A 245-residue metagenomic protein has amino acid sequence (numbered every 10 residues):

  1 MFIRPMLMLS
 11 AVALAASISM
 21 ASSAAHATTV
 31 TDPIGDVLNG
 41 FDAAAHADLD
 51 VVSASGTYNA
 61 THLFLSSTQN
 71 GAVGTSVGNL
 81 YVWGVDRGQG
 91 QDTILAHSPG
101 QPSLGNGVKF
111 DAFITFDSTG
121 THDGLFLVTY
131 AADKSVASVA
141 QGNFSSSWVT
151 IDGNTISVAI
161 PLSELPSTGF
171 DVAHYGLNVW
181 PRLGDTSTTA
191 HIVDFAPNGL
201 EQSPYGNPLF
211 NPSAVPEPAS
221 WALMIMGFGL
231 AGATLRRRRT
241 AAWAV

Functional and structural regions predicted by a protein language model:
M1-R4, W243-V245: N-terminal secretory signal peptides that target proteins for export/translocation
F2-T28, L209-L230: Short, threonine-centered small-residue motifs that mark membrane-proximal processing/anchoring sites and TM-junction
A25-F41: Boundary/junction segments of secreted and surface-exposed precursor proteins
T29, D42-H122: Surface-exposed, glycine/proline- and aromatic-rich loop segments on solvent-exposed faces across compartments
N79-L80, H122, A140-G142, W148-N154 (+1 more regions): N-terminal soluble domains immediately following signal/targeting peptides that reside in extracytoplasmic
Q89-G100, L165-A214: Acidic/polar low-complexity flexible segments
A131-L165: Acidic, glycine-rich flexible loop segments
G232-V245: C-terminal membrane-anchoring or membrane-association module
